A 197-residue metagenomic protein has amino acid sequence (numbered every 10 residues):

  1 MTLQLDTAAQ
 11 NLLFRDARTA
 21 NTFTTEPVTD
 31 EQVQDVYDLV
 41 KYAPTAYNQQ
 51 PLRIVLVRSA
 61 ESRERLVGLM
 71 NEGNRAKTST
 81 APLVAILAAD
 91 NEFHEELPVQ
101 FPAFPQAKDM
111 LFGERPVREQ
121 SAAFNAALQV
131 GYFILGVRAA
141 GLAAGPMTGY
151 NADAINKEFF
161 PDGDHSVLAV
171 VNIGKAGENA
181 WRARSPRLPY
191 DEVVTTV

Functional and structural regions predicted by a protein language model:
M1-V197: Acidic, surface-exposed loops and disordered segments
